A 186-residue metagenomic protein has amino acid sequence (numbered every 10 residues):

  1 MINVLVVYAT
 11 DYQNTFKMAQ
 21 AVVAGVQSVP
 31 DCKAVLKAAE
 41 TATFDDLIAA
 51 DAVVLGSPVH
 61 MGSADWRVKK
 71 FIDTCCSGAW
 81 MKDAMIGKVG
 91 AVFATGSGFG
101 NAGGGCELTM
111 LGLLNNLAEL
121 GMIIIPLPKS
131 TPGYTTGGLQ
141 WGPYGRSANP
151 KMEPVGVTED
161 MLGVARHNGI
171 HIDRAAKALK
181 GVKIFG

Functional and structural regions predicted by a protein language model:
I2-V29: N-terminal beta1-alpha1 ligand-phosphate binding loop
N3, K33, V89: Residues at the starts of beta-strands that form the adenosine-phosphate
V7-A9, K37, F93: Short hydrophobic segments within beta-strands
G25-C32, G78-D83: Short helix-capping segments at alpha-helix termini
C32-T41: A short beta-strand-loop structural module common to alpha/beta enzyme folds
E40-P132: Helix-loop-strand module that forms the ligand-binding subsite of alpha/beta enzymes
T43, P126-G186: Glycine-rich phosphate/pyrophosphate-binding loop and the adjoining helix
